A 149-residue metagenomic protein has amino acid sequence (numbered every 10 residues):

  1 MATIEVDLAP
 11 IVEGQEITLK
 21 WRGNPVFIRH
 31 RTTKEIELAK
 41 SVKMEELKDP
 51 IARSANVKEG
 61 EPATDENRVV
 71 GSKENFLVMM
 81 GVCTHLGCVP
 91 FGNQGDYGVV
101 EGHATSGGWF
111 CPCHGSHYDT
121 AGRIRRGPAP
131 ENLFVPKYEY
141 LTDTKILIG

Functional and structural regions predicted by a protein language model:
M1-N24: C-terminal segment of N-terminal export signals and the immediately downstream linker at the start of the mature
L8, W21, R29-H30, M80 (+1 more regions): Pocket-edge structural micro-motifs
E16, R29, L38, A121: Short acidic, gly/pro-rich beta-turn/loop elements at beta-sheet edges and active-site/ligand-binding grooves
T18, F27, K137: Short, surface-exposed charged micro-motifs
V26-R29, I148: Short hydrophobic-aromatic micro-motifs
H30-D49: Short, surface-exposed, low-complexity cationic segments
M44-G149: Rieske [2Fe-2S] iron-sulfur-binding domain
